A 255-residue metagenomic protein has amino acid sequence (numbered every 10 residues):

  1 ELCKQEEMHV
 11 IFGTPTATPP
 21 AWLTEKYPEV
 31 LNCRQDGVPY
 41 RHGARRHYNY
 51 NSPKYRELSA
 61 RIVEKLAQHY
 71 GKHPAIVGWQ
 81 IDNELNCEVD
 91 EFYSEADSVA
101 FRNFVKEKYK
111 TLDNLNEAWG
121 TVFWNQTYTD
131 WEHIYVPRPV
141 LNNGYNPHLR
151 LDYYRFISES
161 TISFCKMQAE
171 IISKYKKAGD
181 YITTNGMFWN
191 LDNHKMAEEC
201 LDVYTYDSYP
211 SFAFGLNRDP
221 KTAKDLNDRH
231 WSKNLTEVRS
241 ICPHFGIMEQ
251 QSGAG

Functional and structural regions predicted by a protein language model:
E1-V10, G179-I182, E249, A254: Short intrinsically disordered, low-complexity coil segments enriched in acidic
L2-D36, G78-E84: Glycine-rich, aromatic-flanked loop segments that form ligand/cofactor-binding clefts across common enzyme folds
L2-E7, Q68-P74, K195-C200, L235-P243: Acidic (Asp/Glu)-rich catalytic clusters
V10-T14, V77-I81, I182-T184, Y204-Y206 (+1 more regions): Hydrophobic faces of well-ordered beta-strands that scaffold small-molecule active sites in alpha/beta enzyme cores
A17-T18, W189, S252-G253: Conserved beta-strand edge residues that scaffold enzyme active sites
T24, D36-L201, Y209-R229: Polysaccharide-binding and catalytic clefts of secreted carbohydrate-active enzymes
Y204-S208, P220, N227-G255: Active-site core of glycosidic bond-cleaving carbohydrate-active enzymes
